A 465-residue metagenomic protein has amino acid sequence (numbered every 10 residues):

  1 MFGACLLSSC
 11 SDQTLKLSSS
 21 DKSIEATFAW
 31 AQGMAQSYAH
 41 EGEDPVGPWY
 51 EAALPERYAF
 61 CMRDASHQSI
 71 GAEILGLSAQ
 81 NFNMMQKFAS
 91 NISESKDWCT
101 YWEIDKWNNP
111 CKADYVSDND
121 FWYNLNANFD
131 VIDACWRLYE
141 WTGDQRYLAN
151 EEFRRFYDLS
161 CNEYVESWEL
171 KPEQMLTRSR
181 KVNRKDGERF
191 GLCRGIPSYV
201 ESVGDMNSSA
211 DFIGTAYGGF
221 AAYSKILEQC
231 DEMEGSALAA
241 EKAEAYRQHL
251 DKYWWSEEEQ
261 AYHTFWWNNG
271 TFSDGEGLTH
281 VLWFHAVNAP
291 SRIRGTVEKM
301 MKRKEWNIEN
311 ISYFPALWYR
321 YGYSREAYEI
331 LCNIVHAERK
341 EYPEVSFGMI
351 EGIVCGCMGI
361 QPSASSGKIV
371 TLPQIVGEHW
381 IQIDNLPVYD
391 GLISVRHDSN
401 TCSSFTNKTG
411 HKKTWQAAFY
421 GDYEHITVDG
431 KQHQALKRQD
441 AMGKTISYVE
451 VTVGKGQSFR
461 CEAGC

Functional and structural regions predicted by a protein language model:
C5-A59, R137, Q145-E166, L227-Q229 (+3 more regions): Acidic/polar, glycine-enriched structural segments that form the non-catalytic walls/loops of the carbohydrate-binding
T14-M34, F88-Y101, Y139-A210, L238-E241 (+3 more regions): Active-site acid/base region of carbohydrate-active enzymes
S18, K22, A26-A29, Y58-S93 (+7 more regions): Active-site core of glycosidic bond-cleaving carbohydrate-active enzymes
V46-G47, A52-Y58, W102-D130, Q145 (+2 more regions): The feature captures the catalytic groove of carbohydrate-active enzymes
G71, A134-R137, W141, S167 (+4 more regions): Amphipathic, soluble alpha-helical interaction motifs
G76-A149, R154-R184, E305-F314, G322-M349: Helix-terminus loop motifs that line ligand-binding clefts
R325-C465: Non-catalytic C-terminal accessory modules of carbohydrate-active enzymes
